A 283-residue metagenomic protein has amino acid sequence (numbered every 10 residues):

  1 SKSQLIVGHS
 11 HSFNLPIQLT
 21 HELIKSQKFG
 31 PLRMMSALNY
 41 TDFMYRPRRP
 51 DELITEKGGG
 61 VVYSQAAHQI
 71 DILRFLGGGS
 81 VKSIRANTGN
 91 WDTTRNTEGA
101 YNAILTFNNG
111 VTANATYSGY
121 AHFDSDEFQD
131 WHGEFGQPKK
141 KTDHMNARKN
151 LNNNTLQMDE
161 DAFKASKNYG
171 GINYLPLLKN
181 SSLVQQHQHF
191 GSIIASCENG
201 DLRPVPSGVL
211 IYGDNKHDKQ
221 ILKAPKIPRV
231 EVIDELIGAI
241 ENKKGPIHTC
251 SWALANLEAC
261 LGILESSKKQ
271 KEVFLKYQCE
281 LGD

Functional and structural regions predicted by a protein language model:
K2-L5, L53-G58, H217-I221, N242-G245: Short amphipathic alpha-helical segments at helix-loop
S3-I6, H11-A115, G119-Q137, Q270: Predominantly a Rossmann-like dinucleotide-binding segment in NAD(P)-dependent oxidoreductases
N14, Q18, A67-D71, I227-D234 (+1 more regions): A structural signal for well-ordered alpha-helical segments within the folded catalytic domains of diverse enzymes
Y40, A224-R229: Short coil/turn segments
A121-Q129, G213-K216, I227-D234: Short, surface-exposed linear segments at secondary-structure transitions and domain or protein termini
D126-S181: Charged, glycine/proline-rich intrinsically disordered loops and linkers
E160-K179, L183-Q186, G191-S207, G213-P225 (+1 more regions): C-terminal helix-rich "cap/oligomerization" subdomain common to oxidoreductases
